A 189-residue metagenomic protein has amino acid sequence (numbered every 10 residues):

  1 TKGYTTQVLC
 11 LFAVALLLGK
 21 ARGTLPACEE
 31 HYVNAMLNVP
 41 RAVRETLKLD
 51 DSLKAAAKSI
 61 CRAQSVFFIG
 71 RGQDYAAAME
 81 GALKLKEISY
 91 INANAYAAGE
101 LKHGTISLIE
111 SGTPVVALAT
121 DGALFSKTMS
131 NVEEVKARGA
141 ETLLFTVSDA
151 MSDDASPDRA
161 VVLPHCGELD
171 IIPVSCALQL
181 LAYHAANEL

Functional and structural regions predicted by a protein language model:
T1-L189: A SIS-like phosphosugar-recognition module
